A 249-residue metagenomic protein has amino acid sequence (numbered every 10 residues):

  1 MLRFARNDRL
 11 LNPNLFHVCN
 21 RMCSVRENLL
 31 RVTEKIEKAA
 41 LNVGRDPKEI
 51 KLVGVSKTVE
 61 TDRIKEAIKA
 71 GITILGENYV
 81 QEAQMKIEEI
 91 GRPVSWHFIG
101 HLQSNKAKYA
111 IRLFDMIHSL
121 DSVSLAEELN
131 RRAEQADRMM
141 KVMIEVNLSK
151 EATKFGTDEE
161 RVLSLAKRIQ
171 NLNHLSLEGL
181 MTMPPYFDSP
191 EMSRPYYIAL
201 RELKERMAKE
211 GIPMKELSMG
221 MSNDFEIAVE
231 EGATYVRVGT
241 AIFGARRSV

Functional and structural regions predicted by a protein language model:
M1-L2: N-terminal basic, low-structured, amphipathic or hydrophobic segments
R6-P13, H17-C19: A cross-taxon signal for low-complexity, glycine/charged-rich
R9-N12, R63, F243: A periodicity- and composition-biased signal for non-globular, repetitive helical segments
C19-N223, V229-E231: Conserved alpha/beta-domain cores
V229-E230, V238, I242-V249: Expand to "…catalyze enediolate/carbanion chemistry for C-C bond making/breaking, isomerization, decarboxylation
